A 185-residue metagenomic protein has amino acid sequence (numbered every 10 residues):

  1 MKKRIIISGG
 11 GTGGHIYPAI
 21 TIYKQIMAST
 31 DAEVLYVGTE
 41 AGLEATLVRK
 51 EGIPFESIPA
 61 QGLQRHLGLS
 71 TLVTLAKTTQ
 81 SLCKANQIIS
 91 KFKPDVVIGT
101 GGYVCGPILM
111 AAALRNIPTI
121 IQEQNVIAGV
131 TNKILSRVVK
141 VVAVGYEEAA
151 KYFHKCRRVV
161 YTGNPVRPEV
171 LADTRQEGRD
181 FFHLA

Functional and structural regions predicted by a protein language model:
K2-G9, T30-K77, T162-V166: Conserved nucleotide-sugar phosphate-binding/catalytic loop shared by glycosyltransferases and other
R4, L43, P54, A113-Q176 (+1 more regions): Active-site-proximal region of nucleotide-activated glycan assembly enzymes, centered on histidine/acidic-rich loops
S8, H15, D180-A185: Active-site donor-nucleotide binding/catalytic segment of nucleotide-sugar enzymes
S8, V37, G99-T100, Q122-E123: Structural motif
G11-G13, G102-V104, V126-V130: Residue-level detector of alpha-helix initiation sites
H15-M27: Short amphipathic alpha-helix
V73-Q87, E177: Glycine-rich, highly charged phosphate/nucleotide-binding loops
K84-V97, C105-I120, K133-V138: Glycosyltransferases and closely related glycan-assembly transferases that use nucleotide-activated donors
